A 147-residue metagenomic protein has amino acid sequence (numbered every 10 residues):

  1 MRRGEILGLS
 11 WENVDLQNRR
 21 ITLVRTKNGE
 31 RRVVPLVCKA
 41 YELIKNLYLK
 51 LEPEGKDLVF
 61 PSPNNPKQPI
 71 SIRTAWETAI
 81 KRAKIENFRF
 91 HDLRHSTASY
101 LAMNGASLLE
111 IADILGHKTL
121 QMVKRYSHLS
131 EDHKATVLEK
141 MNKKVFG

Functional and structural regions predicted by a protein language model:
M1-E5, A75-I80, R94-K118, R125 (+1 more regions): C-terminal catalytic core of tyrosine-transesterase DNA break-rejoin enzymes
M1-L49: Conserved tyrosine-mediated DNA breakage-rejoining catalytic core shared by Y-recombinases
G8, L16, R125-H128, K143: Phosphate-coordinating loops and pocket residues in cytosolic domains that bind phosphorylated ligands
Q17, E30, E54, I70 (+2 more regions): Exposed loop/turn and edge beta-strand positions of beta-sandwich/beta-sheet ligand-binding modules
R25-G29, Y41, L115-K140: Catalytic-site neighborhood detector that most strongly recognizes the C-terminal catalytic loop/helix of tyrosine
T26-N46, K56-T78: C-terminal catalytic core of Y-nucleophile DNA break-rejoin enzymes
N46-K50, E54, S62-P66, Q121 (+1 more regions): C-terminal secondary-structure termini that scaffold catalytic or DNA-interacting sites
Q68, F90-H91, L115: Residue-level marker of regulatory loop/turn positions in helix-turn-helix DNA-binding domains and in histidine
